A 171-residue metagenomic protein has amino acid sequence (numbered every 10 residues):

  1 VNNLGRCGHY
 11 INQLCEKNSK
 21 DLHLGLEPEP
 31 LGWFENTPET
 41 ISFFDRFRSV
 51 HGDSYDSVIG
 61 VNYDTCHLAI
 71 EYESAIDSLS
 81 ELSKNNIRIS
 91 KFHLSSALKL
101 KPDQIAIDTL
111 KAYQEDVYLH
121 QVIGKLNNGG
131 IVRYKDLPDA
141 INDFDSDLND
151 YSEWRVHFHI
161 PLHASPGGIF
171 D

Functional and structural regions predicted by a protein language model:
V1-G60, I70: Active-site acidic/histidine proton-transfer and metal-coordination neighborhood in alpha/beta enzyme cores
I41-D45, V50-D171: Active-site capping/gating regions of soluble enzymes
